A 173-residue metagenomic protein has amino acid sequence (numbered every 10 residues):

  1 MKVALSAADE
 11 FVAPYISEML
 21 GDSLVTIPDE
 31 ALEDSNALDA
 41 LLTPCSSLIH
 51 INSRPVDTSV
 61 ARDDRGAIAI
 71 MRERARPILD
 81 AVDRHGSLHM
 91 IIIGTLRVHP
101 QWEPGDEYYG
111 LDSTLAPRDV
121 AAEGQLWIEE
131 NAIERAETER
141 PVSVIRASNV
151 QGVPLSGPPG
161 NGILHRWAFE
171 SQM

Functional and structural regions predicted by a protein language model:
M1-D22: N-terminal Rossmann NAD(P)H-binding glycine-rich loop of SDR-like oxidoreductase domains
S6, I51, M90-L96, I145-A147: SDR active-site strand-loop-helix element
P14-I16, S59-A61, Q101-P104, P154-S156: Short glycine-/acidic-enriched loop or helix-start segments at secondary-structure transitions that form or flank
E30-A81: NAD(P)H-binding glycine-rich loop region in Rossmannoid oxidoreductase-like domains and their noncatalytic homologs
P55, T95-P100, S148-Q151: Active-site segment of SDR-like NAD(P)-dependent oxidoreductases
R76-V120: Conserved Rossmann-fold NAD(P)-dependent oxidoreductase catalytic core, especially the SDR/UDP-sugar
A116-S143: Active-site Tyr-X1-5-Lys
R135-M173: NAD(P)-dependent short-chain dehydrogenase/reductase
